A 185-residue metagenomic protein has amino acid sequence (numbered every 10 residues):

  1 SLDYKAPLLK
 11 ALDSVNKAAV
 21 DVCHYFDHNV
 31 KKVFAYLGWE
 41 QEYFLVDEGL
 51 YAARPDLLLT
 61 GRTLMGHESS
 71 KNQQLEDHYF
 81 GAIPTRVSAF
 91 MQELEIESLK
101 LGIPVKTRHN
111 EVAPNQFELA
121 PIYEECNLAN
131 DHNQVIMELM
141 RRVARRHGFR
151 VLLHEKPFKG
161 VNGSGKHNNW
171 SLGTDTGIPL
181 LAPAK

Functional and structural regions predicted by a protein language model:
S1-L153, F158-K185: Glycine-rich, acidic/polar active-site loops that bind/position phosphate-bearing ligands
